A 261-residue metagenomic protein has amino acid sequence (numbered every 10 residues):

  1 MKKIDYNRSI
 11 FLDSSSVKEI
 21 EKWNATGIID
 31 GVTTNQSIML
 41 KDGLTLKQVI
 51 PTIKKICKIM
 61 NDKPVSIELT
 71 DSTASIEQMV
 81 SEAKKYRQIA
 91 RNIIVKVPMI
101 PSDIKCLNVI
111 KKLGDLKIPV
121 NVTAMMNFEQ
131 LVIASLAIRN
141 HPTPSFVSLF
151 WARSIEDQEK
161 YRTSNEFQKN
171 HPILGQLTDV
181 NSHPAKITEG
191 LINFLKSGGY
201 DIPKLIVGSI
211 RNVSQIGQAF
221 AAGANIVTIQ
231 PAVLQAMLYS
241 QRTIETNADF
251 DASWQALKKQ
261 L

Functional and structural regions predicted by a protein language model:
K2-E21, A25-I29, T34-K112, L116 (+1 more regions): Active-site beta->alpha loop and helix N-cap motifs at the rims of alpha/beta catalytic domains
P101-K111, P119-V233, Y239-K258: Catalytic alpha/beta core domains of metabolic enzymes, predominantly
